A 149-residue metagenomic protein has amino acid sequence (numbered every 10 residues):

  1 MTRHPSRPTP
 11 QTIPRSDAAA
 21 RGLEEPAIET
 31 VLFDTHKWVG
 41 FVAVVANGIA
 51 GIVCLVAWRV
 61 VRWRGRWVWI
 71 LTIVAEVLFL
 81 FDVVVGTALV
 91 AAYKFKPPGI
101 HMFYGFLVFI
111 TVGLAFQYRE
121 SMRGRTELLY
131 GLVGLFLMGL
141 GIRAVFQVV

Functional and structural regions predicted by a protein language model:
E24-G48: Hydrophobic transmembrane alpha-helical segments in integral membrane proteins
G40-V45, F95-L107: Structural signature of hydrophobic alpha-helical transmembrane segments
A43-V60: N-terminal signal-anchor/start-transfer transmembrane helix
R59-V68, R119-T126: Membrane-interface helix-boundary motifs at transmembrane edges
W63-F79, I100-H101: Loop-to-helix transition at the N-terminal end of transmembrane alpha-helices
W67-I73, R125-G134: Cytoplasmic-side transmembrane-helix entry/capping segments in multi-pass membrane proteins
A91-F95, G113-L128, V145-V149: Membrane-helix boundary connector in multi-pass membrane proteins
Y130-Q147: Final/C-terminal transmembrane alpha-helix of multipass membrane proteins
